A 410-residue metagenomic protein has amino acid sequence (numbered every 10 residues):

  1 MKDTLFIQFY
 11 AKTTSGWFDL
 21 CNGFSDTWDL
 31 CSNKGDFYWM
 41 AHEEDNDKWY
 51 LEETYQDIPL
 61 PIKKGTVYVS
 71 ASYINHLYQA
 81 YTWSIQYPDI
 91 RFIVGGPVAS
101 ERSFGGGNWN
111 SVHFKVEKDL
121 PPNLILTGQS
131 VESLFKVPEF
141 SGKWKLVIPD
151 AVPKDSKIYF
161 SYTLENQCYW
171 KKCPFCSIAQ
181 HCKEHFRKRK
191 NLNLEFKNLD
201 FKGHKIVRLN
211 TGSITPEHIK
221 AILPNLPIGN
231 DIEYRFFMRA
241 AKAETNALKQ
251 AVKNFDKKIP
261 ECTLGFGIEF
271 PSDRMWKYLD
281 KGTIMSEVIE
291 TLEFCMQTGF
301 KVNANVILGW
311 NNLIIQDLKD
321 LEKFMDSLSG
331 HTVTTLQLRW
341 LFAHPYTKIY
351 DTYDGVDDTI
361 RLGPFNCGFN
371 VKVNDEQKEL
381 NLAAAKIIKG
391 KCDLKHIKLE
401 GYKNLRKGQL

Functional and structural regions predicted by a protein language model:
M1-N193: Acidic, low-complexity intrinsically disordered segments
F6, R189, N193-N303, L308-W310: Conserved SAM/AdoMet-binding glycine-rich loop
Y10-S15, C21-S25, Q316-L410: C-terminal accessory regions of radical SAM enzymes
T13-T14, N75, E101, Y169-K171 (+7 more regions): Flexible loop/turn segments at secondary-structure boundaries
M40-W49, F201-K202, K258, E290-V302 (+2 more regions): A structural motif corresponding to the C-terminal end of an alpha-helix and its immediate exit/capping segment
V69, V94, I178, L209-T211 (+3 more regions): Conserved beta-strand positions
G106-V131, N254-F266, D320-A343: Structural recognition of alpha->loop->beta junctions
